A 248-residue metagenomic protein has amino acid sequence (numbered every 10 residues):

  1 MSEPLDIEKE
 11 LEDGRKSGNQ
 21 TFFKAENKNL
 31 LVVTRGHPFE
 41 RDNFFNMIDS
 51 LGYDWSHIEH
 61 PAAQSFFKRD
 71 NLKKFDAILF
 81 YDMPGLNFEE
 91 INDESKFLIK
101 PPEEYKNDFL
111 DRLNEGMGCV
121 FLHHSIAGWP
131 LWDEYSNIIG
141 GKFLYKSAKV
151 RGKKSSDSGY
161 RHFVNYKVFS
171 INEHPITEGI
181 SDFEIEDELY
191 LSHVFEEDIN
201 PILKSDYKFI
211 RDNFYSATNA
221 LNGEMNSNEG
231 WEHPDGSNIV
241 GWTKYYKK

Functional and structural regions predicted by a protein language model:
S2-F75: Aromatic-Pro/Gly-enriched surface loop or interdomain linker that acts as a lid/target-recognition segment
G14, R35, D93-S95, E184: Extended, composition-driven regions rather than compact fold-specific motifs
F23-E26, D49, D70-K73, L113-E115 (+3 more regions): Extracellular/periplasmic catalytic domains that process cell-envelope and extracellular macromolecules
L31, L72-W132: Short alpha-beta junction capping motif
F39-R41, L86-E89, F121-L122, A127-E134 (+3 more regions): Short catalytic/ligand-binding loop motif for oxyanion handling, primarily in non-cytosolic enzymes, centered on
D42, N46, G141, A148 (+1 more regions): Catalytic beta-strand/loop cores that center a nucleophilic Ser/Cys/Thr and support acyl-enzyme chemistry
F75-D76, N137-G140: Short, hinge-like loop/turn segments at secondary-structure boundaries
